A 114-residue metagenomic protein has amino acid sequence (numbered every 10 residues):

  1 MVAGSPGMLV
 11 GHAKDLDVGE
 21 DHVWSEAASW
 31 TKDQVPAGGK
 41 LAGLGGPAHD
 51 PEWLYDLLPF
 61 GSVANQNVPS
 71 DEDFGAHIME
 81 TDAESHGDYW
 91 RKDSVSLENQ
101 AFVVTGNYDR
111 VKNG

Functional and structural regions predicted by a protein language model:
A3-G114: Lipolytic serine-hydrolase domain surface
